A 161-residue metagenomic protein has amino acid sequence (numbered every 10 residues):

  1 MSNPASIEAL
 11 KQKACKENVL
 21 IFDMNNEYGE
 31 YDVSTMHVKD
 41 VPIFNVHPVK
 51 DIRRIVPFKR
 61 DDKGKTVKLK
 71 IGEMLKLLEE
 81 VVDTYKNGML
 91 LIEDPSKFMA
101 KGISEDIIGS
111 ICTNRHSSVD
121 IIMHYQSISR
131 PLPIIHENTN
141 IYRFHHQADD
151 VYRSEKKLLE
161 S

Functional and structural regions predicted by a protein language model:
M1-K11, Y28, I71-S161: Conserved P-loop NTPase motor cores
S2-I43: Walker A/P-loop NTP-binding active-site region of P-loop NTPases, recognizing the glycine-rich GxxxxGKT/S
K16, V49-R53, Y85, N138-N140: Short, well-ordered alpha-helix to beta-strand connector turns
N18-L20, I52-V56, N87-M89, D120-I122: Residue-level preference for the first positions of well-ordered beta-strands
F22, F44, F58, F98 (+1 more regions): Phenylalanine-focused residue identity feature
F22-N26, P48, F58-R60, Y125: A short hydrophobic beta-strand->loop->alpha-helix junction that borders the nucleotide-binding pocket of P-loop NTPases
E27, V33, V41, V46 (+3 more regions): Short linear motifs in intrinsically disordered/low-complexity regions
V46-V82: Short glycine-rich substrate-engagement loop in P-loop NTPases that contacts/grips substrate
